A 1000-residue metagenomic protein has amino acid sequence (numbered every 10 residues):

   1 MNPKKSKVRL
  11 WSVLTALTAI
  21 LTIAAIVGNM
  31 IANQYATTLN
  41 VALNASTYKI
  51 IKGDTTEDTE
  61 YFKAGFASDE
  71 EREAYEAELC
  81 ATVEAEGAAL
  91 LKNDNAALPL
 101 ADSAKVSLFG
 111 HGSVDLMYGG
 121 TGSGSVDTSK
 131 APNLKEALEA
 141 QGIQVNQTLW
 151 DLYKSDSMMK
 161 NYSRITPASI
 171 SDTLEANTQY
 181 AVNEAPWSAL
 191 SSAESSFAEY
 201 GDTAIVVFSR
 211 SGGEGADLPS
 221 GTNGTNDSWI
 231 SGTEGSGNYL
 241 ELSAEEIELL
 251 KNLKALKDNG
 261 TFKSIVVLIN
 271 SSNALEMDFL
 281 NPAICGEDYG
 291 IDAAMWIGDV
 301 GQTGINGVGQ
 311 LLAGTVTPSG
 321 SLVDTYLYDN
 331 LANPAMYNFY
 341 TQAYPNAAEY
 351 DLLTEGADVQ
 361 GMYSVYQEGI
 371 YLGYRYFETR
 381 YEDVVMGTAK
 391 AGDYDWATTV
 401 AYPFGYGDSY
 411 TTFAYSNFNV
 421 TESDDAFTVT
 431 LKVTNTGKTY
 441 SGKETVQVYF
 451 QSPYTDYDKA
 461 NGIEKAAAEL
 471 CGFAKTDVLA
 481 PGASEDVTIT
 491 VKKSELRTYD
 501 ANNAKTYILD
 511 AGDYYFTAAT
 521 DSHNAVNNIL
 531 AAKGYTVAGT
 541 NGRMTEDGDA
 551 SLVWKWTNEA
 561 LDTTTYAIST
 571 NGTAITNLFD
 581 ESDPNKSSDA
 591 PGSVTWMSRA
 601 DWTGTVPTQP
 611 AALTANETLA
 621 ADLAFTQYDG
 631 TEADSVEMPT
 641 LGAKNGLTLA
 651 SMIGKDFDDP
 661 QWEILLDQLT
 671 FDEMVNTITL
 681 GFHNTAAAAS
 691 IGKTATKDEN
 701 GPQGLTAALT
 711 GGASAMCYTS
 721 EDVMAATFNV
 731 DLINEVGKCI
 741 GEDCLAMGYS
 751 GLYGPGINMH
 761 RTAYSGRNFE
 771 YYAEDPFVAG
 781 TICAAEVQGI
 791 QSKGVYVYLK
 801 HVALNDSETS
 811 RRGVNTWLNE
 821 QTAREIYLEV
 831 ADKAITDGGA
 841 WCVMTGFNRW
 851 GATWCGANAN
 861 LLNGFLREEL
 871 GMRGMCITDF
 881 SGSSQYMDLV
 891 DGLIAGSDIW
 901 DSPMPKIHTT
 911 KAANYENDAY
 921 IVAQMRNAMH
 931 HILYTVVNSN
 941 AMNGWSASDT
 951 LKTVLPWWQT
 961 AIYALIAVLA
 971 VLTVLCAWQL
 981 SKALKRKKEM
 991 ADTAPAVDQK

Functional and structural regions predicted by a protein language model:
M1-Y499, I508-T517, S522, G572-K1000: Glycoside hydrolase catalytic-domain context in secreted enzymes
K493-Y566: Terminal connector regions
